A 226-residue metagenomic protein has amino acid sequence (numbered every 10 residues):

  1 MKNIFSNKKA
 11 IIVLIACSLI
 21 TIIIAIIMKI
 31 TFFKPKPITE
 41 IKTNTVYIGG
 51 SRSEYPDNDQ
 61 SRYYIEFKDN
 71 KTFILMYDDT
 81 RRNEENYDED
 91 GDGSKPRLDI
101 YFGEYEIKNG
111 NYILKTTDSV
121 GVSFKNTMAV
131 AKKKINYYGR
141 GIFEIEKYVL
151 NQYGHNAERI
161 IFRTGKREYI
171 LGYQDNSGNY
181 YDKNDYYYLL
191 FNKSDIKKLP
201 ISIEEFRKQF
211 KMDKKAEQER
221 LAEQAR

Functional and structural regions predicted by a protein language model:
K2-I100, K115-R226: Lipid interaction determinants
N70, E104-I113: A short, structured loop/turn motif at beta-sheet edges
